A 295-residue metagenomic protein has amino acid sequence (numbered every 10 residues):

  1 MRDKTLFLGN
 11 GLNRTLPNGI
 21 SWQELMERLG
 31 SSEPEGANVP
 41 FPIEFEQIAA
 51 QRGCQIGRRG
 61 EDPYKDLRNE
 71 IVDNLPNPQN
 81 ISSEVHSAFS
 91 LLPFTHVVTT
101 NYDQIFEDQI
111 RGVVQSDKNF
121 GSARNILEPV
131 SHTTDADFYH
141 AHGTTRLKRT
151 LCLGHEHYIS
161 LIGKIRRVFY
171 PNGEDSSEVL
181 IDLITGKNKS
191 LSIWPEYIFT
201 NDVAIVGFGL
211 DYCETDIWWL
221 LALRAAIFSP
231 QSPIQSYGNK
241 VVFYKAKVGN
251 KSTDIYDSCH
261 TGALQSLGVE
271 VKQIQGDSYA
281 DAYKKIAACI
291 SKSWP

Functional and structural regions predicted by a protein language model:
M1-G19, N80-L92, V114-S116, E128-T134 (+1 more regions): SIR2/sirtuin-family catalytic core signature
M1-S90, T95-F106, D211, Y279-A282 (+1 more regions): Gly/serine-rich nucleotide phosphate-binding loop at the start of the catalytic core of nucleotide/ADP-ribose-handling
T15, S90-L91, H96-L161: Extended, H/D-rich, highly charged conserved domains that either
W22-E35, N125, P129-H132, H155-Y170 (+1 more regions): Short alpha-helical interface patches
S31-Q47, L151-H155, I165, I184 (+4 more regions): Accessory terminal and edge-of-domain segments that mediate assembly/interaction and cofactor placement around
G53-N69, Y139-G163, T200, T253-G276: A broadly tuned preference for mixed-charge, low-complexity surface segments
Q79, G121, I184-K187: Short gly/ser/thr-rich secondary-structure transition/capping motifs
F138-L191, E196: Glycine-rich phosphate- or other oxyanion-binding loops that anchor nucleotides, phosphorylated ligands
